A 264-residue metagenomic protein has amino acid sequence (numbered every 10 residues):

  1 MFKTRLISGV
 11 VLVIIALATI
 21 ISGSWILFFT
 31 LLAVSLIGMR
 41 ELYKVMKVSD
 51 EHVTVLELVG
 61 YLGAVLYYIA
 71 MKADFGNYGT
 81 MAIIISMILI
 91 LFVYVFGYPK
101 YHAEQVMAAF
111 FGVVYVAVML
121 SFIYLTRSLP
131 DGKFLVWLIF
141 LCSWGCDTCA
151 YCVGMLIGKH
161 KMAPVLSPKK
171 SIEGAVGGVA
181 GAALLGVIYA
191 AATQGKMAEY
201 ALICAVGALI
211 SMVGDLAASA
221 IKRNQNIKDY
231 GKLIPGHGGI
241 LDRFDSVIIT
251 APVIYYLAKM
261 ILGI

Functional and structural regions predicted by a protein language model:
F2-L209: Membrane-embedded alpha-helical bundles of polytopic integral membrane proteins
C146, V176, L241-I249: Membrane-embedded alpha-helical segments of transport systems, primarily multispan ion/solute transporters
N224-S246: Interfacial loop-to-transmembrane junctions
I248, P252-L257: Hydrophobic alpha-helical transmembrane segments of membrane transport and translocation systems, primarily multi-pass
Y256-I264: Juxtamembrane boundary at the C-terminal end of a transmembrane helix
